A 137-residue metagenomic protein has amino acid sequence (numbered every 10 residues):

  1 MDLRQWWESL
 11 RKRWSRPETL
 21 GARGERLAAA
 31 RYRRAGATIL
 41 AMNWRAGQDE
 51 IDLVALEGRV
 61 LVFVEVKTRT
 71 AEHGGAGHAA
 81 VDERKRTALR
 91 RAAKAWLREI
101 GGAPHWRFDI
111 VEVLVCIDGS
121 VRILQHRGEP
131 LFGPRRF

Functional and structural regions predicted by a protein language model:
M1-M42: Acidic-basic catalytic patches of nuclease active cores, encompassing PD-(D/E)XK and other metal-cofactor nuclease
T19, R23, Q48, E72 (+1 more regions): Residues at secondary-structure transition points
Y32, I51-G74, V81, L89: Conserved catalytic cores of phosphodiester-cleaving nucleases, focusing on short active-site segments
W44-A46, T68: Short, glycine/acidic-enriched loop or turn micro-motifs at the edges of active sites
A46-D49, G119: Short acidic/glycine-enriched loop/turn segments that link adjacent beta-strands
Q48, L61-F63, H105, I123: Structural motif
G74-P104: Mid-chain, well-packed structural core segment of small domains
E99-F137: Domain-level recognition of nuclease-like catalytic cores that cleave nucleotide substrates
